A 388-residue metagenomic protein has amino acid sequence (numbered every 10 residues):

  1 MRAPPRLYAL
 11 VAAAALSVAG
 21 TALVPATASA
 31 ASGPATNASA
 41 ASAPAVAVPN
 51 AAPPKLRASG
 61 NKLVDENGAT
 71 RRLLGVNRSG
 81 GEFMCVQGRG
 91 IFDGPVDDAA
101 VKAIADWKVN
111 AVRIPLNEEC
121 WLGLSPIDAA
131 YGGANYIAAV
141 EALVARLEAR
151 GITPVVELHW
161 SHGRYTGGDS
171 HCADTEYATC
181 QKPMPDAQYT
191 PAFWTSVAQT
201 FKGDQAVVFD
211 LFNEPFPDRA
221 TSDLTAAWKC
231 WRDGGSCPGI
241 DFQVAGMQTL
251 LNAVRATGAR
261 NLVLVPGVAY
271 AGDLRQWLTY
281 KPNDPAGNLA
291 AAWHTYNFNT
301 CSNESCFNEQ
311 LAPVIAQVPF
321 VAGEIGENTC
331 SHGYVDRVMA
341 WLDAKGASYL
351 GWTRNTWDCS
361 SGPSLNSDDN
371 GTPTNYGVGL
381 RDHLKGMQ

Functional and structural regions predicted by a protein language model:
M1-G33: Secretory targeting and sorting signals
S17, R72, P154-V155, V321 (+1 more regions): Conserved Rossmann-like nucleotide-binding pocket used by diverse enzymes that bind dinucleotide cofactors
L23-A51: N-terminal low-complexity, Pro/Thr-rich disordered segments that flank secretion/membrane-targeting signals
S39-A41, L147, A340: Extracytoplasmic low-complexity repetitive segments enriched in small/polar residues
A51-T279: Active-site mouth of glycoside hydrolases
T70-G80, M84, R89-D93, N297 (+3 more regions): Glycan-binding loop/region signatures in secreted carbohydrate-active enzymes
I240-A347: Glycoside hydrolase catalytic-domain groove-lining segments
I315-Q388: Substrate-binding cleft of secreted/luminal carbohydrate-active enzymes
